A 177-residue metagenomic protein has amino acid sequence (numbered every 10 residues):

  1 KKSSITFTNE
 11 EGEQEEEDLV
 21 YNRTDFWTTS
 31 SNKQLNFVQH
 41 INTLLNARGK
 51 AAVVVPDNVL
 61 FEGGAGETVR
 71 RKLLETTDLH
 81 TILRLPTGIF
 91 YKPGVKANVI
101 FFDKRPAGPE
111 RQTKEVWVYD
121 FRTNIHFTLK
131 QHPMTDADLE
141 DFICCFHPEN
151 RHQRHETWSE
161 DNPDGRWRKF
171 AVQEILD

Functional and structural regions predicted by a protein language model:
K1-D177: A conserved structural/catalytic subdomain of Rossmann-like adenosyl-cofactor enzymes
